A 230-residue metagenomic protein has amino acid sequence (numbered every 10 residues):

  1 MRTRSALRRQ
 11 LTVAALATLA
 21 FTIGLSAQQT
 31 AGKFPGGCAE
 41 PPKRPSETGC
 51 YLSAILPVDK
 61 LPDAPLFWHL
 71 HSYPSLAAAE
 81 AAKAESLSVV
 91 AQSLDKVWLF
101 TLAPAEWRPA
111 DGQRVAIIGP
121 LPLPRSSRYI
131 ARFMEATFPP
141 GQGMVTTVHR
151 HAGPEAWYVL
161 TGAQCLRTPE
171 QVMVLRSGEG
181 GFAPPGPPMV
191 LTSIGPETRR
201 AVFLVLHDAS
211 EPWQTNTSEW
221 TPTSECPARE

Functional and structural regions predicted by a protein language model:
R2-R4, L11-A15, G24-Y158, A163-E230: Jelly-roll (double-stranded beta-helix
L19-F21: Sec-dependent, cleavable N-terminal signal peptides
